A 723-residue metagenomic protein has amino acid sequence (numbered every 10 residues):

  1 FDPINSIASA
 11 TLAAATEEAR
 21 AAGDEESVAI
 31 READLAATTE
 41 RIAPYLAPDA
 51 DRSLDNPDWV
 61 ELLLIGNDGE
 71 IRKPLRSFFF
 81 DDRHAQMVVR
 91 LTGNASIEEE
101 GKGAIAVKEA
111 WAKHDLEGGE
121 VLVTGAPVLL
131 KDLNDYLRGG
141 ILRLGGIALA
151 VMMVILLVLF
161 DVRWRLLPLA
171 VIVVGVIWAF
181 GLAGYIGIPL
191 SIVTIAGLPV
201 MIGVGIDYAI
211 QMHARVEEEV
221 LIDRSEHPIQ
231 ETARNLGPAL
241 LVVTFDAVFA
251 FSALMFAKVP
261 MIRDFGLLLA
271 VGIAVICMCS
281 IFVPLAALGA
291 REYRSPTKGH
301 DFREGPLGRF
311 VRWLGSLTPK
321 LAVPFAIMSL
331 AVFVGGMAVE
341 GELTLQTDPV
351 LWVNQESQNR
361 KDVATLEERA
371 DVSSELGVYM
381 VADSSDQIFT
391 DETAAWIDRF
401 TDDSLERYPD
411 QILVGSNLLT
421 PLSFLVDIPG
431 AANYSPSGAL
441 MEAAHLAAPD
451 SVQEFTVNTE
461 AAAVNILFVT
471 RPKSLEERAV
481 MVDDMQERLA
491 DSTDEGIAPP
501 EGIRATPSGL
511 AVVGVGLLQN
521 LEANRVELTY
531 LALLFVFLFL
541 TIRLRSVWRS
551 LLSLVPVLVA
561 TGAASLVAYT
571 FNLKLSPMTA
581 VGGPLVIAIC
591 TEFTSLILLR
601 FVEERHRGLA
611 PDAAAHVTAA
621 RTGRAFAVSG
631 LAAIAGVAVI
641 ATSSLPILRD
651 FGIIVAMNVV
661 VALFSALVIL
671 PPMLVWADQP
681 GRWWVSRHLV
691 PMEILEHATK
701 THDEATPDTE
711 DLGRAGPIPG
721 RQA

Functional and structural regions predicted by a protein language model:
F1-F78, H84, P409-A447: Alpha-helical transmembrane helix bundles of large polytopic membrane transport and channel proteins
A43-V162, A395, A443-V536, Q722: Extracytoplasmic
E61-S77, G315-P319, G341-I388, G438-V457 (+3 more regions): Solvent-exposed, non-transmembrane loop/terminal regulatory segments of multi-pass membrane proteins
G139-L190, F256-P260, E527-S576, T642: Interfacial segments of transmembrane alpha-helices in multi-pass membrane proteins
I155, L241-P284, L288-R291, F537-T541 (+3 more regions): Hydrophobic, glycine/alanine-rich multi-pass transmembrane helices and their short helix-loop junctions in large
L156, V173, P189-I210, S252 (+6 more regions): Hydrophobic transmembrane alpha-helices
E219-F245, R605-L631: Helix-loop junctions and hydrophobic alpha-helical segments within the transmembrane domains of large membrane
A286, A290, G299-D348, K361 (+1 more regions): Signature of alpha-helical transmembrane segments and their immediate interfacial
